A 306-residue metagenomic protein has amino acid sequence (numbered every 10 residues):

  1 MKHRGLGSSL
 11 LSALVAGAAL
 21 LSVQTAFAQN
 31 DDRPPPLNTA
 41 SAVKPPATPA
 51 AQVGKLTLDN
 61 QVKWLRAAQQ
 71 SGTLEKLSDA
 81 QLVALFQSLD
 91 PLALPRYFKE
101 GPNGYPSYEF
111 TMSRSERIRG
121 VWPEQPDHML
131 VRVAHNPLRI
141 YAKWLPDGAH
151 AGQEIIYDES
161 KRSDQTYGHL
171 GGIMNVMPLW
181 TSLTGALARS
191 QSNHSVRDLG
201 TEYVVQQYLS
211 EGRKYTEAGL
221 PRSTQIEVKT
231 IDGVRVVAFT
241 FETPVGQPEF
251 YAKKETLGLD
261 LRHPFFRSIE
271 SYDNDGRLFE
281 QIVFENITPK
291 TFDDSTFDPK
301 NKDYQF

Functional and structural regions predicted by a protein language model:
K2-A13: Bacterial N-terminal signal peptides that target proteins for export
S12-S22: Bacterial N-terminal signal peptides
Q24-A28: Sec/Tat signal peptide C-region and signal peptidase I cleavage site
Q29-H128, Y304-F306: N-terminal cleavable signal peptides for secretion/export
D31-N38, P45, A50, L145-D147 (+2 more regions): Gly/Pro-enriched, hydrophobic low-complexity segments that function as extracytoplasmic propeptides/linkers
L89-N175: N-terminal mature ectodomain segment of secretory-pathway/periplasmic proteins
V121, H150-D158, V176-T181, E249-Y251 (+2 more regions): A short, polar/proline- and glycine-enriched secondary-structure boundary/capping micro-motif
I173-Q191: An internal, short helix-loop-strand segment that often contains or flanks glycine-aspartate motifs
